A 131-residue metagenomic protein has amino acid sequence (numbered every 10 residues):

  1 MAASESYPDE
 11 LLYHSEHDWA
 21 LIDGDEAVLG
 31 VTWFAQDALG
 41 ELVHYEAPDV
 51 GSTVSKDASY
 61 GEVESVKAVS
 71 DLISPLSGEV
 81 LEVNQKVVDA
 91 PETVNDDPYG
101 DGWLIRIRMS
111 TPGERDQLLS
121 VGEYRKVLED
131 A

Functional and structural regions predicted by a protein language model:
M1-S59, E92, D96-A131: Acidic, low-complexity mobile loops and tails
A20-I22, V66, V83-K86: Residue-level recognition of beta-strand microenvironments
W33-A35, S65-K67, L76: Short glycine-rich, polar/acidic loop-and-turn segments at beta strand-coil junctions
S55-D71: Charged, well-structured alpha/beta interaction segments
S74-S77, V121: ATP/adenylate-binding site constellation spanning eukaryotic-like Ser/Thr protein kinases, ABC-transporter
S77, L81-E82, V88-D89, N95: Charged, amphipathic alpha-helical coiled-coil/dimerization segments
